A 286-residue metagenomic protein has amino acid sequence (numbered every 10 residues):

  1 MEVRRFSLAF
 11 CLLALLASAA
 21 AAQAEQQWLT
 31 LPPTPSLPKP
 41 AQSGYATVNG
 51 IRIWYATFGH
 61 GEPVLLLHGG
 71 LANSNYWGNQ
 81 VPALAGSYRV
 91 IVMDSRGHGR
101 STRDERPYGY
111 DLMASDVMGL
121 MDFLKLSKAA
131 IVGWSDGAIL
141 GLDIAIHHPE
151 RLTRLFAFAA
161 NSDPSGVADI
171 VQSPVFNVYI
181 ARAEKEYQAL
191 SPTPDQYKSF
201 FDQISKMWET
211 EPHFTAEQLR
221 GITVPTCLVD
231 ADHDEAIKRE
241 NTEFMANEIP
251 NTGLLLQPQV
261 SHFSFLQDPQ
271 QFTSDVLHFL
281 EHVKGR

Functional and structural regions predicted by a protein language model:
L12-A17, Q23-V64, S87, E281-R286: Alpha/beta-hydrolase fold catalytic core
I51-R100: Conserved HGGG/HGGXW glycine-rich cap/lid loop of the alpha/beta-hydrolase fold
F58, V92-V132: Active-site loop/oxyanion-hole signature of alpha/beta-hydrolase fold enzymes
I139-H147, T153-K185: Flexible "cap/lid" loop of the alpha/beta hydrolase fold
I222, L228-D230: Short beta-strand/loop motif that positions the catalytic acidic residue of the alpha/beta-hydrolase fold
H233-I237: Acidic catalytic loop of the alpha/beta-hydrolase fold
A246-F263: Catalytic histidine neighborhood in serine/cysteine hydrolases with alpha/beta-hydrolase-type architecture
P258-R286: Catalytic active-site module of serine/aspartate enzymes centered on a nucleophile-bearing elbow/loop
